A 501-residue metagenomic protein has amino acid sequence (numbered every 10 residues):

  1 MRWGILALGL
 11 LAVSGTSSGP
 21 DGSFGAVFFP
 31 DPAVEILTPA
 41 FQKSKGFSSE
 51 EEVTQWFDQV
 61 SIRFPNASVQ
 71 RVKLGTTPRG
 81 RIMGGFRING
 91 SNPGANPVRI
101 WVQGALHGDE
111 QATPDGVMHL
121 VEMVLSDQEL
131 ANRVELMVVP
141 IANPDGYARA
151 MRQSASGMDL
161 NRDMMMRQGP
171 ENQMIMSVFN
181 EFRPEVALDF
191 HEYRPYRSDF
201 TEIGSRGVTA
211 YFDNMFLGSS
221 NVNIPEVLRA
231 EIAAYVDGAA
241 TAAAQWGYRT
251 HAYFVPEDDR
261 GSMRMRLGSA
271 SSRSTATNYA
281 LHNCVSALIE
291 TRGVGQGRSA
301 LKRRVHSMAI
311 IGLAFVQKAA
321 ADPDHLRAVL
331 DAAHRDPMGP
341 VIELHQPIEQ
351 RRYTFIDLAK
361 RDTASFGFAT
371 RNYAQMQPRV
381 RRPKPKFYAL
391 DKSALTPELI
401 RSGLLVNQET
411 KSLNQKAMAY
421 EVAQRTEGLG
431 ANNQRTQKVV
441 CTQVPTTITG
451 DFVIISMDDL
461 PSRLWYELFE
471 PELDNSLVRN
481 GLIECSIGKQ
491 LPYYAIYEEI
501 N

Functional and structural regions predicted by a protein language model:
W3, G15-N501: Structured catalytic-domain cores with a bias toward divalent-metal coordination
G4-A12: Bacterial N-terminal signal peptides
